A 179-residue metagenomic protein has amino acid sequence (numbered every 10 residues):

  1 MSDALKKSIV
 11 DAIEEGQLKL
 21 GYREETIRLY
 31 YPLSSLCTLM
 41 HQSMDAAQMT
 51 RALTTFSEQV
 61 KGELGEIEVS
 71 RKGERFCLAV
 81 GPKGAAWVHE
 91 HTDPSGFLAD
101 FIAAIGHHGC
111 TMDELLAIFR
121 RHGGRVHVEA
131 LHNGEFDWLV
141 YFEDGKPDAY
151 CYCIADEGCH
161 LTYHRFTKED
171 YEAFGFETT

Functional and structural regions predicted by a protein language model:
M1-L29: Positively charged, polyanion-binding regions of nucleic-acid-associated proteins
L20, G62-V69, R120-L131, T178: Short secondary-structure junctions
R23-S43, L98-A104: Short glycine-rich, basic-tinged beta-strand/loop micro-motifs
I27, C37-E66: Charge-enriched amphipathic alpha-helical scaffolds
E58-P94, G134, W138, H160: Charged low-complexity interaction tracts in eukaryotic proteins
S95-F119: Long, charged/polar, surface-exposed segments that mediate recognition or autoinhibition
T111, A117-Y152: A cross-family detector of function-defining hotspots
K146-E177: Intrinsically disordered, low-complexity regulatory segments enriched in Ser/Thr/Pro and charged residues
